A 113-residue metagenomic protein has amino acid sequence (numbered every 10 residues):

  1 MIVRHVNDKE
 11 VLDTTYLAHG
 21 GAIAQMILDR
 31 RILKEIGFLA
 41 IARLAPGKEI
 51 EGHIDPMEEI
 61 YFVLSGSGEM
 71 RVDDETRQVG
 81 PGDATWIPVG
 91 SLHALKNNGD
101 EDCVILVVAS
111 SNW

Functional and structural regions predicted by a protein language model:
M1-I36: A short, N-terminal "cap"/entry segment at the start of jelly-roll beta-barrel domains of the cupin/DSBH fold
A24, L39-D55, V89: Conserved short histidine dyad/triad with adjacent acidic residue
I32-E35, A45-K48, S67, S111-W113: Short, charged/polar surface micro-motifs in flexible loops or helix N-caps
I41-A45, D55-M70: Short, conserved beta-strand element in jelly-roll/cupin
A42, I60, W86, E101-W113: A short hydrophobic beta-strand segment most commonly corresponding to one strand of the jelly-roll/cupin
I50-G52, M70-R71, I87, H93-D100: Short beta-strand His + acidic residue motifs that chelate non-heme Fe in jelly-roll/DSBH and cupin folds
P56-M57, E75, S91-L92, E101 (+1 more regions): A generic "binding-loop/recognition-motif" signal
E75-V89: Short acidic-glycine-tyrosine-enriched beta hairpin
